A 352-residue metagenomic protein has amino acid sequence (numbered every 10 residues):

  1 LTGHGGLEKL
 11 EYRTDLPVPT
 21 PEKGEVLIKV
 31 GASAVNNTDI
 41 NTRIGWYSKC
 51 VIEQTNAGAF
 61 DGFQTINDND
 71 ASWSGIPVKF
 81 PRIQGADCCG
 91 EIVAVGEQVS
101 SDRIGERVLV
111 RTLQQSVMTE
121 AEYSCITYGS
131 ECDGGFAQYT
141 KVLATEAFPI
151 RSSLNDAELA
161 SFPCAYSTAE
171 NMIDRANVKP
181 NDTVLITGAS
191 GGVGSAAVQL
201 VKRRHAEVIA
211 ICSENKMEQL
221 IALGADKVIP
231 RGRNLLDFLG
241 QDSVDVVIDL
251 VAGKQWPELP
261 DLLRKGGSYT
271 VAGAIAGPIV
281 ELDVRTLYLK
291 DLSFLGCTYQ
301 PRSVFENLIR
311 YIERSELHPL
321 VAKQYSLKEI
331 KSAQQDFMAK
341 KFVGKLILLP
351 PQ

Functional and structural regions predicted by a protein language model:
P17-S33, S48-Q114: Glycine-rich beta-strand-centered segment in the early N-terminal region that forms part of a ligand/cofactor-binding
F63-I83, V110-G188: NAD(P)H dinucleotide-binding glycine-rich loop of Rossmann-like/cofactor-binding domains, especially the beta1-alpha1
G96, T112-Q114, G188, C212 (+1 more regions): Conserved "cap/hinge" positions at secondary-structure junctions
R107, L154-R233: Mid-domain Rossmann-like dinucleotide-binding core that forms the NAD(H)/NADP(H) cofactor-binding site
N171, R302-Q352: C-terminal hydrophobic helical "lid"/dimerization subdomain of Rossmann-like NAD(P)H-dependent oxidoreductases
I209-C212, E218-D291: Glycine-rich cofactor phosphate-binding loops and adjacent beta1-alpha1 units of small-molecule cofactor enzyme domains
G267-A272, E281-V321: Rossmann-fold dehydrogenase core element
